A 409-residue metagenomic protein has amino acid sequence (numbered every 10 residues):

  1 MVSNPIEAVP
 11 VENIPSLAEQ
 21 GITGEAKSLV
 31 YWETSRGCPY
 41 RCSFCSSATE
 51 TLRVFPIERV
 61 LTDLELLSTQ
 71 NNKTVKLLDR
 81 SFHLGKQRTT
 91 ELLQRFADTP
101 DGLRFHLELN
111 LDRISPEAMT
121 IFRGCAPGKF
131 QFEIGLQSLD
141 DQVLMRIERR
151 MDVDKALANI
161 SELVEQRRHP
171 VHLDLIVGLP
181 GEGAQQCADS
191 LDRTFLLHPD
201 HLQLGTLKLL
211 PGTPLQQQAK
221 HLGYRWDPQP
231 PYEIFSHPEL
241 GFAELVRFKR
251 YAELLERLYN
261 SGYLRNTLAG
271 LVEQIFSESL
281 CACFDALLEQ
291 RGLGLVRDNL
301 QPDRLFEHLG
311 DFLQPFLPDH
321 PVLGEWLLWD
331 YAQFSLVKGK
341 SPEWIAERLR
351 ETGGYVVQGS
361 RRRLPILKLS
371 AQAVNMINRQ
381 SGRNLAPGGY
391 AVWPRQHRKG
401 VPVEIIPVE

Functional and structural regions predicted by a protein language model:
M1-E12: Glycine-rich beta-alpha loop elements in corrinoid/cobalamin-binding modules across cobalamin-dependent enzymes
V2-N4, P56, V75, V171 (+4 more regions): Acidic/polar loop patches that form or flank catalytic/metal-binding clefts of enzymes that bind anionic ligands
I6, L52, S81, E148 (+2 more regions): Pocket-edge positions in alpha/beta enzyme catalytic cores
V9, A243-R250, A282, R304: Generic recognition of short, well-ordered alpha-helical interface segments
P15-H169: Radical SAM [4Fe-4S] cluster-binding motif and immediate context
S68-L78, G102-E108, R123-S138, D152-L271: Conserved C-terminal portion of the radical SAM core fold that forms the substrate/S-adenosylmethionine-binding
K86, G241-F242, N299: Alpha-solenoid helical-repeat scaffolds
E253-E409: Radical SAM enzyme core and accessory elements
